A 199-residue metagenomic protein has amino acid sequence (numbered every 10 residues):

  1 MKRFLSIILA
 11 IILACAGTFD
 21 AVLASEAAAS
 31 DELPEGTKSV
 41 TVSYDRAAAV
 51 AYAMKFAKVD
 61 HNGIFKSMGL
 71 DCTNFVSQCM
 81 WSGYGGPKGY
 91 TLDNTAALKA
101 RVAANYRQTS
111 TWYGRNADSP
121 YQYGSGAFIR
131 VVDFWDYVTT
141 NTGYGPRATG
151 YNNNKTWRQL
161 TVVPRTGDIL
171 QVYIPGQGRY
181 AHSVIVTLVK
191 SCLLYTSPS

Functional and structural regions predicted by a protein language model:
M1-F4: Positively charged n-region of N-terminal signal peptides that target proteins for export
T18, K58, W81, P175 (+1 more regions): Residue-level marker of positions within ordered structural domains that often coincide with functionally constrained
T18-E32: Sec-dependent signal peptide cleavage junction
L33-I129: N-terminal capping segments
A103-L194: ...with weaker cross-activation on analogous glycine-rich loops/strands in unrelated enzymes
Y195-S199: Conserved small/polar residues in nucleotide/adenosyl-binding loops
